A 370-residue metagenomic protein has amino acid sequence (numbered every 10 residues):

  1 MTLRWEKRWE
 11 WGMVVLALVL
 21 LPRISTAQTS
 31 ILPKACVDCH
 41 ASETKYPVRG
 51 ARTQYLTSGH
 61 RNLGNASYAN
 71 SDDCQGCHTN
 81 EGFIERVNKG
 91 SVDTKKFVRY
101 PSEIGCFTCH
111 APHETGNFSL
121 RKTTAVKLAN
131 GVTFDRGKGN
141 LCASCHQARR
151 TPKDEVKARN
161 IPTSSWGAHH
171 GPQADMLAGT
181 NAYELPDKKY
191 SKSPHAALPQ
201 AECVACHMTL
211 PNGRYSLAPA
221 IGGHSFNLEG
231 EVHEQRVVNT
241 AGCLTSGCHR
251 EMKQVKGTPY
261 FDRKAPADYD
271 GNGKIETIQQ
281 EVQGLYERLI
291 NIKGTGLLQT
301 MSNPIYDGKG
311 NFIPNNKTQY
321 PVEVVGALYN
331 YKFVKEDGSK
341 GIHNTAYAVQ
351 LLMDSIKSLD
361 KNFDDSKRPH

Functional and structural regions predicted by a protein language model:
T2-M13: Bacterial N-terminal signal peptides that target proteins for export
G12-R23: Bacterial N-terminal signal peptides
I24-A182, P194-P219, E231-H370: Short sequence/structural segments immediately N-terminal
K188-P194: Active-site rim elements
G222-H224: Extended alpha-helical scaffolding segments
